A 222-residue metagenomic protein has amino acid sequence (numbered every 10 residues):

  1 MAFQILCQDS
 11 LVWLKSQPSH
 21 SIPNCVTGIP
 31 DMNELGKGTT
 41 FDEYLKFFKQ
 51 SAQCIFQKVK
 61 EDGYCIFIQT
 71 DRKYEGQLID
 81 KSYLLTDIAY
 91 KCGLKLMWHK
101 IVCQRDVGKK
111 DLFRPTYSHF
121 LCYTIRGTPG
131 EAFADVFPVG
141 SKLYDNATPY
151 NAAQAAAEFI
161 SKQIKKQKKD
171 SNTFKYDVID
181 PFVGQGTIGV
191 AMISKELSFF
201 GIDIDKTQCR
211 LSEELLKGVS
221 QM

Functional and structural regions predicted by a protein language model:
M1-I202, T207-L211: Core catalytic lobe of class I
E213-M222: Short, conserved SAM-binding/catalytic segment of Class I S-adenosyl-L-methionine-dependent methyltransferases
